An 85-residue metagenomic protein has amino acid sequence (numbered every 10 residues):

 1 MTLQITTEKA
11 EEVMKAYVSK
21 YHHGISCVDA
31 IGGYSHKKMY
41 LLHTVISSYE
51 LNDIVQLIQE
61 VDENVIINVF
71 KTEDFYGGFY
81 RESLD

Functional and structural regions predicted by a protein language model:
M1-D85: Positively charged, small/polar-rich N-terminal and surface patches that mediate targeting and assembly and bind
